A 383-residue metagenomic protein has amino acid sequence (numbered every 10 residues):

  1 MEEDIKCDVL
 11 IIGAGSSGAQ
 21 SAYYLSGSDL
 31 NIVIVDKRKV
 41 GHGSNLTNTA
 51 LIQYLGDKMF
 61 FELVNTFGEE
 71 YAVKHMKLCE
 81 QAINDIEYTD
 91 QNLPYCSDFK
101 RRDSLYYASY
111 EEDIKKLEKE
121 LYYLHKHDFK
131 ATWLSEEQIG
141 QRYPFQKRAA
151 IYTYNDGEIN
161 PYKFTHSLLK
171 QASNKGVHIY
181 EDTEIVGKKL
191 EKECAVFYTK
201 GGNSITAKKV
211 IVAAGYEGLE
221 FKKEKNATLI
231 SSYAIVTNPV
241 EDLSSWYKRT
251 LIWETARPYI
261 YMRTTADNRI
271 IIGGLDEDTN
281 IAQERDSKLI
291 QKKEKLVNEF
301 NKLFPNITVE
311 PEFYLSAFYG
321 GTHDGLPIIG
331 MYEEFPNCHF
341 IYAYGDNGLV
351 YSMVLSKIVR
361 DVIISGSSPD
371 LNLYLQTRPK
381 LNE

Functional and structural regions predicted by a protein language model:
M1-V9: Extreme N-terminal leader/targeting segments of oxidoreductases
V9-I34: N-terminal Rossmann-like FAD-binding beta1-loop-alpha1 element of flavoenzymes
G27-T47: Glycine-rich FAD pyrophosphate-binding loop
L55-E136: Dinucleotide-binding Rossmann-like beta1-alpha1 core, especially the glycine-rich loop that anchors the ADP
E69, C96-Y106, Q138-S167, K175 (+1 more regions): Helix-loop-beta segment of a Rossmann-like dinucleotide-binding subdomain
L93-K100, I185-G187, S204-A207, V212-E334: Active-site substrate-recognition segment that forms the wall of the catalytic cavity or substrate channel
A150-A207: Helical element adjacent to the flavin cofactor pocket in flavoenzyme catalytic cores
D286, N301-E383: C-terminal catalytic lobe of FAD-dependent flavoproteins
